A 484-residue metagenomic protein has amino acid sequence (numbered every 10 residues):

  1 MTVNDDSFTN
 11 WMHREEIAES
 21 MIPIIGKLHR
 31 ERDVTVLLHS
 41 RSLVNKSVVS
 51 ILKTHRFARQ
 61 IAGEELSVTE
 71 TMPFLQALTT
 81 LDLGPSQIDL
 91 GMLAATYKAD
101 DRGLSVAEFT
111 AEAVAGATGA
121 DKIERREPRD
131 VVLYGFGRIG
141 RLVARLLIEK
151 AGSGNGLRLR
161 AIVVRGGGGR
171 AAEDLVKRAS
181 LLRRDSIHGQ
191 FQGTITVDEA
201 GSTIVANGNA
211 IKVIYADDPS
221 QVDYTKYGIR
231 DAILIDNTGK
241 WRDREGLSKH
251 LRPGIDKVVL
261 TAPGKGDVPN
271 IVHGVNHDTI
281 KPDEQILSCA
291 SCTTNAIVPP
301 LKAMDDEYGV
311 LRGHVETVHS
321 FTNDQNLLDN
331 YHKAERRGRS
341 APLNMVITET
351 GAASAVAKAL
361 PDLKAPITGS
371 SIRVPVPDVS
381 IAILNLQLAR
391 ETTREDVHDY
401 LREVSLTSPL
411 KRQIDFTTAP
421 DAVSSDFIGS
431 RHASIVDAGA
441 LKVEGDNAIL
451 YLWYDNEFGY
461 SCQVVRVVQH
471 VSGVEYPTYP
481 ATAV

Functional and structural regions predicted by a protein language model:
T2-N326, A334, R466-V467, V474 (+1 more regions): N-terminal Rossmann-like NAD(P) cofactor-binding subdomain of oxidoreductases, focused on the glycine-rich
T2-T54, E307-G309, G313-V436, A440-D446: C-terminal substrate-binding/catalytic lobe of Rossmann-fold NAD(P)-dependent dehydrogenases
N45-K122, G369, I381, N385-V484: C-terminal active-site/capping subdomain that shapes the small-molecule cofactor and substrate pocket of enzyme
L66-T69, Y134, R138, L142 (+13 more regions): Conserved active-site and cofactor/substrate-binding residues in soluble primary-metabolism enzymes
I211-V213, I367, L450: Generic structural signal for residues in well-ordered beta-strands
D218, K240, K265, S320 (+4 more regions): Short, glycine-/Ser/Thr-/acidic-enriched flexible segments
